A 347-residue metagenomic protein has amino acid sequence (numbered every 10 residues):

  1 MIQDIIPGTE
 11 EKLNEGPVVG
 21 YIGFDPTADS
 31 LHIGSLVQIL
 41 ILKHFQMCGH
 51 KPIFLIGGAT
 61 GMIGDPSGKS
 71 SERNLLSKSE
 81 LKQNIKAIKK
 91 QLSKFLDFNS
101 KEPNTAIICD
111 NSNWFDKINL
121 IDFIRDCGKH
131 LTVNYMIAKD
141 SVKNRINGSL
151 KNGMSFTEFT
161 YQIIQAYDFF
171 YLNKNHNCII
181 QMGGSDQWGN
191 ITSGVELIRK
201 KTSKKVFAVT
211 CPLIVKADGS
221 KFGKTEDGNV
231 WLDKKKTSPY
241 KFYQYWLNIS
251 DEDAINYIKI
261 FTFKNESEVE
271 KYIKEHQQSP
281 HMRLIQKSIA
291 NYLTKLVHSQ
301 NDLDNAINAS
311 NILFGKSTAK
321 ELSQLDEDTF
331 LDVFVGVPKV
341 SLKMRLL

Functional and structural regions predicted by a protein language model:
M1-I2, I6-P7: N-terminal regions that are enriched for targeting/export leaders and immediately downstream pro/stem segments
T9-P66, Q181-W188: N-terminal catalytic cores of NTP/NDP-binding nucleotidyl/phosphoryl-transfer enzymes
I63-G68, N119-I121: Short, conserved acidic/polar surface loops in the N-terminal third of protein domains
P66-K82: A charged helix-plus-loop insertion that forms the helical arch/lid used to bind and gate nucleic-acid substrates
K69-N74, R125-C127, T225-E226: Short, hinge-like loop/turn segments at secondary-structure boundaries
S77-K78, N84-I85, K94-T210: Divalent-metal (Mg2+/Mn2+/Ca2+)-assisted nucleotide/phosphate chemistry catalytic cores
K200-L347: Conserved nucleotide- and phosphate/pyrophosphate-binding catalytic cores in adenylate/nucleotidyl-handling enzymes
